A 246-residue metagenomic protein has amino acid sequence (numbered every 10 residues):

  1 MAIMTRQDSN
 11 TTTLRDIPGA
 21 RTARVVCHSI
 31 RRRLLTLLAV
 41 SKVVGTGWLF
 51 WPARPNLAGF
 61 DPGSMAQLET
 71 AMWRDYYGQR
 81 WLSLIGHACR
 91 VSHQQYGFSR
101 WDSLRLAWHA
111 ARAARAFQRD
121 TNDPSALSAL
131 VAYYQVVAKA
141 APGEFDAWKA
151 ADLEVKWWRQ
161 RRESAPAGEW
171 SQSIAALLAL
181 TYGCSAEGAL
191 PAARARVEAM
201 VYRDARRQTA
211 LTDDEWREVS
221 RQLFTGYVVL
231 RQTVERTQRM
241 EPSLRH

Functional and structural regions predicted by a protein language model:
R32-P52: Hydrophobic membrane-insertion alpha-helices, especially the h-region of bacterial N-terminal signal peptides
D61-E69: Generic helix N-cap/helix-start motif at coil->alpha-helix transitions
Y76-Y77, F117-Q118: Hydrophobic/aromatic side-chain positions at a characteristic register within alpha-helices of tetratricopeptide repeats
Y77-C89, S125-A129: Helix-turn-helix repeat elements of alpha-solenoid scaffolds
I85, S92-H93, T121, Y134-P142: A conserved position within tetratricopeptide repeats
G86-A116: Short, charge-rich amphipathic alpha-helical segments embedded in non-transmembrane helical bundles/solenoids
L130-R206: Extended amphipathic alpha-helical interaction segments
S173-H246: Glycine-rich, aromatic-bearing surface loops/beta-hairpins
